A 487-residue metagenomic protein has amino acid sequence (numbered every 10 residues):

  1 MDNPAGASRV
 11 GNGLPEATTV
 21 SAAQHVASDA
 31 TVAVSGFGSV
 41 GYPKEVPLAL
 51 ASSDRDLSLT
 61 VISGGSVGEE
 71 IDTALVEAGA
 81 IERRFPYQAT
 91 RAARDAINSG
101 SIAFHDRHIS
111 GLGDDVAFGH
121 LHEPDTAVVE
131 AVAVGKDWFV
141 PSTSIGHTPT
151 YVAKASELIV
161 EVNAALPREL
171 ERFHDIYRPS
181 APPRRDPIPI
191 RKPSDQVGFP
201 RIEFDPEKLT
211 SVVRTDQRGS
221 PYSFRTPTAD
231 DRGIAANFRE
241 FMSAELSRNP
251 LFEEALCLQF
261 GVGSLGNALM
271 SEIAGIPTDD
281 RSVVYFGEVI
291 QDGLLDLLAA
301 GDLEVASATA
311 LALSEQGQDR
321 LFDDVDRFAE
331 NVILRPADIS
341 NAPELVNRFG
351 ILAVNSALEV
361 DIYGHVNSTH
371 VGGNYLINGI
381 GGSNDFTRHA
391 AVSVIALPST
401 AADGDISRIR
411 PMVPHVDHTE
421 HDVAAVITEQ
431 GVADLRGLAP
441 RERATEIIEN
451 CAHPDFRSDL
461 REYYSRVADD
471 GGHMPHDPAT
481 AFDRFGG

Functional and structural regions predicted by a protein language model:
D2-G487: Conserved alpha/beta enzyme-core scaffold
